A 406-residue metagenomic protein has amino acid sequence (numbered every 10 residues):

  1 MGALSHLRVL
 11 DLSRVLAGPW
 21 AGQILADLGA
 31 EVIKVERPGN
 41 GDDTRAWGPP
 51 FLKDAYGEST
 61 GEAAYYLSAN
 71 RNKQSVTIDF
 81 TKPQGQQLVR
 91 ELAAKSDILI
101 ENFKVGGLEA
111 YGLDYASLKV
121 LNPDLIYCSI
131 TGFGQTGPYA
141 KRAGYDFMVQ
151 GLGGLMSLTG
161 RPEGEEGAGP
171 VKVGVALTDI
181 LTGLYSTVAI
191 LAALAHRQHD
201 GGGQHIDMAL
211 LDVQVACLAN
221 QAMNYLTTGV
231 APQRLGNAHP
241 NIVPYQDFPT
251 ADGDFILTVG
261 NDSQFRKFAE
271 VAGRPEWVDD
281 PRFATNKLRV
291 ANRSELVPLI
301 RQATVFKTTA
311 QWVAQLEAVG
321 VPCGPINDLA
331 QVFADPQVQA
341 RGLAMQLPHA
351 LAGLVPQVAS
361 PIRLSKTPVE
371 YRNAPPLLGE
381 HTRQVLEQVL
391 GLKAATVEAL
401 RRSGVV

Functional and structural regions predicted by a protein language model:
M1-A189, A193-H199, L377, R383-V406: N-terminal helix-loop segment corresponding to the beta1-alpha1 unit of nucleotide/adenylate-binding folds
G39, F133-G134, L210-V215, D252 (+2 more regions): Glycine-rich beta-alpha junction loops
G57-E58, Y66, L235-P240, Y245-D247 (+3 more regions): Short Gly/Pro-enriched turn/cap motifs at secondary-structure boundaries
Q135, E165-A176, Q198-Q214, Q233-P240 (+1 more regions): Conserved Rossmann-fold dehydrogenase catalytic segment
G183-Q204, A216-T227, A269-E276: Oxidoreductase and adenylate-handling cofactor-binding alpha/beta cores
N241-V319, C323: Aromatic-enriched alpha-helical interface/lid elements that frame and gate functional surfaces
A284, P348, A352-A399: Flexible, small-/acidic-enriched active-site or ligand-binding loops
A318-R372: A glycine-rich dinucleotide-binding beta-alpha-beta segment and adjacent secondary-structure elements that constitute
